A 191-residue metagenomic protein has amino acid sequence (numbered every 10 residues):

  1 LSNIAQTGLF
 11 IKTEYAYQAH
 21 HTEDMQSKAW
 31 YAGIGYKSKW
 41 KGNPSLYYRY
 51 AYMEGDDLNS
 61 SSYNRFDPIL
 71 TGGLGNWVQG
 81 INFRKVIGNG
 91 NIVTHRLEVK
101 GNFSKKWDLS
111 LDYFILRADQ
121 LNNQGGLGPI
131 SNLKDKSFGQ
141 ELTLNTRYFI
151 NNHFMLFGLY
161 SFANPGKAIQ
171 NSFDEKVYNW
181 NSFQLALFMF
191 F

Functional and structural regions predicted by a protein language model:
L1-I4, Y17, Y36-S38, Y50-Y52 (+4 more regions): Residue-level signature of outer-membrane beta-barrel architecture
I4-I11, K41-L46, K105-L111, Y148-G158: Repeated loop/turn-to-beta-strand initiation elements of outer-membrane beta-barrel proteins
T7, Q26-W30, G42, N91-H95 (+2 more regions): Residues that define the transmembrane beta-barrel architecture of outer-membrane proteins
E14, H20-N102, D108-D112, R117-S131 (+1 more regions): Extracellular/periplasmic loop regions
L97, G139-F149, F154-L159, A186-F188: Conserved C-terminal beta-signal and adjacent last beta-strands/turns of outer-membrane beta-barrel proteins
Y113, Y178-F191: Outer-membrane beta-barrel "beta-signal"
L121, L159, S182-Q184: Charged, E/D/K/R/S-rich low-complexity terminal regions of large eukaryotic assembly subunits
N151-Y178, F191: C-terminal beta-signal and adjacent terminal beta-strands/loops of Gram-negative outer-membrane beta-barrel proteins
